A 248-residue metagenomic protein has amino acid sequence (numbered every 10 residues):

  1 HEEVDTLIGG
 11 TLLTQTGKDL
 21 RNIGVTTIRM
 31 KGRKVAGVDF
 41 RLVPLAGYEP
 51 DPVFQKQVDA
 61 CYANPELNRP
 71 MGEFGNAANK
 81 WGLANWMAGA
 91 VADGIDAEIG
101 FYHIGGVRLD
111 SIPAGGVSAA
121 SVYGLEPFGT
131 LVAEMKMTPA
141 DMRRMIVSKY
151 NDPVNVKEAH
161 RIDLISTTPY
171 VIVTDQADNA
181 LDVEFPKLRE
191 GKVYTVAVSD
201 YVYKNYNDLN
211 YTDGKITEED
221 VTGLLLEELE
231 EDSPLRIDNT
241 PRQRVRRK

Functional and structural regions predicted by a protein language model:
H1-E3, T14-T16: Active-site neighborhood of phospho(di)ester-bond hydrolases with catalytic His/Asp-centered motifs
E2-T6, I172: Short, exposed beta-strand/loop patches in secreted or surface proteins that constitute
I8-G10: Short, structured coil segments at secondary-structure junctions
T16-K248: Catalytic centers of hydrolytic enzymes
